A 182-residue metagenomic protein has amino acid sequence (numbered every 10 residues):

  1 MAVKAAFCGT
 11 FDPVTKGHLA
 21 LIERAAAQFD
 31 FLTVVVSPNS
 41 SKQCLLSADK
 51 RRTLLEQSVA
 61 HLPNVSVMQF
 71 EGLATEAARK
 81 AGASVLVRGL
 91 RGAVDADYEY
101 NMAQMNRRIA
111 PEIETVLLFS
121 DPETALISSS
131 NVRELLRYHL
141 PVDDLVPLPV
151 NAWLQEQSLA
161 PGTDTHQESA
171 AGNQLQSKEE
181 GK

Functional and structural regions predicted by a protein language model:
M1-K182: Nucleotidyltransferase catalytic core that binds NTPs
